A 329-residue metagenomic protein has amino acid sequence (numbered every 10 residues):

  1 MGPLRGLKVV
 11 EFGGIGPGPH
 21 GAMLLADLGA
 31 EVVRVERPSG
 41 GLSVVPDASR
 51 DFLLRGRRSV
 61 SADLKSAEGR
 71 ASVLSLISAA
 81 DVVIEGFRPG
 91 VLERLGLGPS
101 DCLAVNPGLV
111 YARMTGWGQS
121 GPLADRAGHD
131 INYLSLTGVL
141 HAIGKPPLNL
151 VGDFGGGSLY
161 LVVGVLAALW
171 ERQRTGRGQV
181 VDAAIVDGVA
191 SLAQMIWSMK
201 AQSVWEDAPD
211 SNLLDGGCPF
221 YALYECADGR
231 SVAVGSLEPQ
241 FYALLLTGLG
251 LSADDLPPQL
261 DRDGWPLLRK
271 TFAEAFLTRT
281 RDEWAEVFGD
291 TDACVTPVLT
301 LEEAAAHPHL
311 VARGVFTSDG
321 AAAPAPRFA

Functional and structural regions predicted by a protein language model:
M1-G164, A168-R174: N-terminal helix-loop segment corresponding to the beta1-alpha1 unit of nucleotide/adenylate-binding folds
M1-K8, E225-A227, L299-A329: Terminal low-complexity tails and localization/encapsulation signals of metabolic enzymes
V32, G289-E303: Short, well-structured beta-strand/strand-turn elements
G116-G118, I185-A190, D228-R230, S236-F241 (+1 more regions): Glycine-rich beta-alpha junction loops
Q119, G144-G152, Q173-V189, P209-G216 (+1 more regions): Conserved Rossmann-fold dehydrogenase catalytic segment
T137, S158-G178, S191, M195-S203 (+1 more regions): Oxidoreductase and adenylate-handling cofactor-binding alpha/beta cores
D210-G216, A222-L223, T317-G320: Short Gly/Pro-enriched turn/cap motifs at secondary-structure boundaries
D215, F220-T291, V295: Aromatic-enriched alpha-helical interface/lid elements that frame and gate functional surfaces
